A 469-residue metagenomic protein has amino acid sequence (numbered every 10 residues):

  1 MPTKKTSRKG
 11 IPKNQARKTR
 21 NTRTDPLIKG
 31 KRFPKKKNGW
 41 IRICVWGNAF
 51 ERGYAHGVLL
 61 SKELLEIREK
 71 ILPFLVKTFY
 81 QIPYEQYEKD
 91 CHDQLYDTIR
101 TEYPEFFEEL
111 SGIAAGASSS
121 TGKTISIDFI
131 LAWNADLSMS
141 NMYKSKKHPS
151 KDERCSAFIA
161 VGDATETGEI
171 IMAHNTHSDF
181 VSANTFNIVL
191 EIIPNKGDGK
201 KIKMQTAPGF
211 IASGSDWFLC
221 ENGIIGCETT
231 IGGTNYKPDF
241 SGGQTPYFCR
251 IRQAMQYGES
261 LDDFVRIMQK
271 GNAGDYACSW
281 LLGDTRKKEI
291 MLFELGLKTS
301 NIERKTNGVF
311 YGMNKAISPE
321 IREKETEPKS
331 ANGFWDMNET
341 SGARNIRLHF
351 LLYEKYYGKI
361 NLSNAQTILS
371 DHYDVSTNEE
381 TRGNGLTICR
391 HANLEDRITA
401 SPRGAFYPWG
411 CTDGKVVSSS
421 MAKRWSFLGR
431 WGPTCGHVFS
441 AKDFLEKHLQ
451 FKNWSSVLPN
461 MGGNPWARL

Functional and structural regions predicted by a protein language model:
M1-T22: Arg/Lys-rich, intrinsically disordered low-complexity tails that mediate electrostatic binding and condensation
N21-A157, D163-T167, V181, N195-D198 (+2 more regions): C-terminus-biased signal that marks the final domain/tail of proteins
E166-E259, R266, R322: Active-site rim segments in enzyme catalytic domains, especially the processed small/beta chain of N-terminal
